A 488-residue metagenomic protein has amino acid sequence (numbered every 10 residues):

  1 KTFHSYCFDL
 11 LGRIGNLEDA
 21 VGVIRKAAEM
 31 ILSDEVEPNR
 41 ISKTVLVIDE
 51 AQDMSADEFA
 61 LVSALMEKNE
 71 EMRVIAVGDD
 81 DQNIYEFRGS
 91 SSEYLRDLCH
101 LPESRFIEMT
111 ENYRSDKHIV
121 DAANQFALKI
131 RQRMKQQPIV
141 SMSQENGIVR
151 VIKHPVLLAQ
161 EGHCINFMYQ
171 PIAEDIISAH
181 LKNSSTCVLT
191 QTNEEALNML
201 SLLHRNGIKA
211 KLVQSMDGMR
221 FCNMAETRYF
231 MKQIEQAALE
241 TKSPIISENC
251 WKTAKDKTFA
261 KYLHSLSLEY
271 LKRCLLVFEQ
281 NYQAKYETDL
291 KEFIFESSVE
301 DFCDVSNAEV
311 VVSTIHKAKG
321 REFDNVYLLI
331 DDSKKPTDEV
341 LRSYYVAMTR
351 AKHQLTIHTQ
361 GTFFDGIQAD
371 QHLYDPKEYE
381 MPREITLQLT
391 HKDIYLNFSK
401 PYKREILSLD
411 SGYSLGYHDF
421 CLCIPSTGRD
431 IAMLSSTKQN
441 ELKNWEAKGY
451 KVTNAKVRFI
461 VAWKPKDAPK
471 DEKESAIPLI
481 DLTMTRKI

Functional and structural regions predicted by a protein language model:
K1-E50, A56-A64, I75-A76, I84-E86 (+1 more regions): Accessory N-terminal region flanking or inserted into the helicase ATPase core in nucleic-acid motor proteins
R25-S33, A210-I245, K448-K487: Charge-dense polyanion-binding interfaces
M30-R40, I139-I148, I177-L181, A237-Y270 (+1 more regions): Extended, charge-rich low-complexity interaction segments
R40-S42, E70-E71, K182-N183: Short loop/turn elements that form and flank the Walker-type P-loop nucleotide-binding site in RecA-like NTPase cores
V45, Q52-N146, R150, L157 (+7 more regions): Conserved helicase motor core of SF1/SF2 NTP-dependent helicases
K117, C187-S343, M348-T356, G361 (+1 more regions): Core RecA-like ATPase module of SF1/SF2 helicases and allied nucleic-acid translocases
L158-N183: Conserved interdomain hinge at the start of the Helicase C-terminal
D365-I488: Conserved active-site motif detector
